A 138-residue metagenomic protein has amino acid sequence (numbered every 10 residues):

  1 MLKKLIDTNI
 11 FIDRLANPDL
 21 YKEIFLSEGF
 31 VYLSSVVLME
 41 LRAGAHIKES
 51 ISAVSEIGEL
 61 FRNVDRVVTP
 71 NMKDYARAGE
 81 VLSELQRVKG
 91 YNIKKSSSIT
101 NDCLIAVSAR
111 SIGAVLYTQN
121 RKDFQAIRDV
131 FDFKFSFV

Functional and structural regions predicted by a protein language model:
M1-K3, A106, R110-V138: Acidic, PIN/NYN-like endoribonuclease modules and their adjacent C-terminal/linker elements
M1-V37, A43-E59: Short, well-structured N-terminal submotif of metal-dependent ribonuclease cores
I6-D7, S34, S98-I99, N120 (+1 more regions): Histidine- and aromatic-rich ligand-binding microenvironments
I10-F11, V37, D74, I105 (+1 more regions): Alpha-helix capping/helix-boundary segments
R14, E40, R77, A126-I127: Phosphate- and divalent-cation-binding pockets in alpha/beta enzyme and binding domains that engage nucleotide-derived
N17-P18, G44, V81, I127-F131: Residue-level signal for well-ordered alpha-helical positions
L38, R42-L85, Y91: Active-site-proximal, substrate-binding regions of enzyme catalytic domains and RNA-binding/basic surfaces
V67-V115, Q119: Active-site neighborhoods of divalent-metal-dependent phosphate/nucleic-acid chemistry enzymes
